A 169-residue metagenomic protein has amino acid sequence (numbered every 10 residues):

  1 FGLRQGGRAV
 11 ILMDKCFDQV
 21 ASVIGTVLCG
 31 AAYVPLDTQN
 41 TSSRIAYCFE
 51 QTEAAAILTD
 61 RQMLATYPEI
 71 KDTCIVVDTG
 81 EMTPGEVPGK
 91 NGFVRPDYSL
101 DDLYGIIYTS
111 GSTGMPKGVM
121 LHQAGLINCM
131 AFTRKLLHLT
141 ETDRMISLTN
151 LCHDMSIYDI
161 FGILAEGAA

Functional and structural regions predicted by a protein language model:
F1-G125, H138, G167: Carrier-protein-dependent adenylate-forming modules in NRPS/ANL systems
K117-I146, D154-A169: Conserved AMP-binding/adenylation subdomain of ANL enzymes
